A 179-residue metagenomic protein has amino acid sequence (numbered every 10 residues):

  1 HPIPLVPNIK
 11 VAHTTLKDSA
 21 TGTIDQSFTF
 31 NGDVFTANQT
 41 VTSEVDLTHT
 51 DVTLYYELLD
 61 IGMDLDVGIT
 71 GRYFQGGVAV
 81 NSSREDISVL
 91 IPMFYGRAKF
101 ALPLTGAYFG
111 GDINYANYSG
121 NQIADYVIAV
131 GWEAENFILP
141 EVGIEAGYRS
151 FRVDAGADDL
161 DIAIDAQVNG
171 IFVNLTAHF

Functional and structural regions predicted by a protein language model:
H1-N8, A20-G22, L59-L65, L102-A107 (+1 more regions): Short loop/turn motifs that connect adjacent beta-strands in outer-membrane beta-barrel proteins
I3, Q167-F179: Outer-membrane beta-barrel "beta-signal"
V11-T15, V67-Y73, A98, G111-Y115 (+3 more regions): Transmembrane beta-barrel strands of outer-membrane/channel proteins
H13-T48, F74-V89, A116-S119, V153-G170: Extracellular/periplasm-exposed beta-strand and loop segments of Gram-negative cell-envelope proteins, dominated by
N38, T48-V52, L90-G96, A107 (+3 more regions): Hydrophobic, lipid-facing positions within transmembrane beta-strands of outer-membrane proteins
I61, N114-D125: Solvent-exposed loop/turn segments connecting transmembrane beta-strands in outer-membrane beta-barrel proteins
D64-Y108: Histidine/lysine/aspartate-rich catalytic loop segments that bind and position anionic ligands
G120-G156: Glycine/small-residue-rich hydrophobic helix-like segments
